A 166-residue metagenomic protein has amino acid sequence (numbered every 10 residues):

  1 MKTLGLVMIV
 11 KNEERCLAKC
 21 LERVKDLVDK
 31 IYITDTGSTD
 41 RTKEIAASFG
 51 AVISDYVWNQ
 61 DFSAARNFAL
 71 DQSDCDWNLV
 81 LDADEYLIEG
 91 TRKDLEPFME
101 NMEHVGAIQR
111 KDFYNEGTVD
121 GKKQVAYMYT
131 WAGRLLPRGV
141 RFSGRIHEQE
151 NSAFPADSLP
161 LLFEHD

Functional and structural regions predicted by a protein language model:
M1-G5: Extreme N-terminal starter segment of soluble prokaryotic enzymes
M8-D29: Short, well-formed alpha-helical segments that are part of the catalytic scaffolds of diverse glycosyltransferases
R15-A18, D40-F49, G90: Acidic helix N-cap motif at the loop->helix transition within catalytic regions of sugar-transfer enzymes
R23, T34-A47, W58, D82 (+1 more regions): A conserved acidic beta->alpha catalytic loop
L27, F49, Y129-W131: Residues that flank catalytic or metal-binding motifs in active/ligand-binding sites
D29, K43-F68, Q72: Conserved donor nucleotide-binding strand/loop of the catalytic core
A64-L70, L81, L87-D166: Catalytic-site signature of metal-activated, phosphate-bearing donor transferases, centered on the GT-A/GT-A-like
N78: Short aromatic/hydrophobic "clamp" motif used to bind/position activated sugar donors
